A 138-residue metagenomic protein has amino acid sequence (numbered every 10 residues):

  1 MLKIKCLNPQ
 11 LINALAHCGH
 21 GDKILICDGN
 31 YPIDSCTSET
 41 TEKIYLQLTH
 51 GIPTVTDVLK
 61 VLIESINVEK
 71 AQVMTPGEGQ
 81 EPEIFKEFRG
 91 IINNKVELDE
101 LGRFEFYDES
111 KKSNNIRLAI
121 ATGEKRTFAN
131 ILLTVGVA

Functional and structural regions predicted by a protein language model:
M1-L48: Long, hydrophobic N-terminal alpha-helical segment
L2, C6-Q10, G19, H50-D57 (+2 more regions): Conserved active-site and cofactor/substrate-binding residues in soluble primary-metabolism enzymes
A14, C18-G21, V58-E69, E87-K95 (+1 more regions): Change "in soluble alpha/beta enzymes" to "in soluble alpha/beta proteins
D22-L25, E42-I44, E69-V73, V96-D99 (+2 more regions): Structural motif
N30-S35, T40-E42, I63, F88-G90 (+1 more regions): Short, solvent-exposed amphipathic alpha-helical segments in soluble enzyme and RNA/protein-processing domains
C36, T40-K70: A phosphate-binding glycine/aspartate-rich beta-alpha loop in the early core of alpha/beta enzymes
M74-E78: Structural motif
Q80-A138: Glycine-rich, aromatic-bearing surface loops/beta-hairpins
